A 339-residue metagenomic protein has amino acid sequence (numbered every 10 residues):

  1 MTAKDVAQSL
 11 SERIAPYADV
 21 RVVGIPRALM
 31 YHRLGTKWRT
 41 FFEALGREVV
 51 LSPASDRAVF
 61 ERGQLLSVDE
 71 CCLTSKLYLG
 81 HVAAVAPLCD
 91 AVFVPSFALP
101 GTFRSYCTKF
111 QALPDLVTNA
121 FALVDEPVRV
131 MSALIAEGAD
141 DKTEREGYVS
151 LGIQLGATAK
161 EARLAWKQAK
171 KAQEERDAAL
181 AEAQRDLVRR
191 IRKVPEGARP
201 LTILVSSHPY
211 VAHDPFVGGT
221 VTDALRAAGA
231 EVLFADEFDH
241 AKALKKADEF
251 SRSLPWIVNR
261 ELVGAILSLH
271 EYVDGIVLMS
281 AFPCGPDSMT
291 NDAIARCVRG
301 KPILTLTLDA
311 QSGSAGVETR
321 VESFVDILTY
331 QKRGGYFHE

Functional and structural regions predicted by a protein language model:
M1-E339: An N-terminal assembly and electron-transfer interface module characteristic of large anaerobic redox and radical
